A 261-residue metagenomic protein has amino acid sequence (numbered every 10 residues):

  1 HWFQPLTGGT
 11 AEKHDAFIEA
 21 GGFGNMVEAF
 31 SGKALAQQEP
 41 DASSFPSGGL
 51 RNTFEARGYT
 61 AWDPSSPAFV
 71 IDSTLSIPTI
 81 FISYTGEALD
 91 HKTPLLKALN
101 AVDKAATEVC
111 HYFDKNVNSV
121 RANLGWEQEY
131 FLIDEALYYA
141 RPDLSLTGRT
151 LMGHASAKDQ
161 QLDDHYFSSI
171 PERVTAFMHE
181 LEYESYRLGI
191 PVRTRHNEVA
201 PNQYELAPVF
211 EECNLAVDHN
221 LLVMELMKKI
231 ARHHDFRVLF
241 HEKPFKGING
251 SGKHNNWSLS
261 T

Functional and structural regions predicted by a protein language model:
H1-S31, A36-T53: Histidine/acidic residue-rich metal-binding segments in metalloenzymes
A56-T261: Glycine-rich, acidic/polar active-site loops that bind/position phosphate-bearing ligands
